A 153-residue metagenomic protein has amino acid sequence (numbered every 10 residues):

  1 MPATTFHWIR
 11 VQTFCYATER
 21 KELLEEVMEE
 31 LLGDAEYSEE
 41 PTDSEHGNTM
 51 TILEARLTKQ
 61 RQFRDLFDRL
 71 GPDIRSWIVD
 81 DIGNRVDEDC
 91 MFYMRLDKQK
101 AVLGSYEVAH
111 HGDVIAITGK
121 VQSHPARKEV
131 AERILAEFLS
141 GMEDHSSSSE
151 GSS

Functional and structural regions predicted by a protein language model:
M1-S38: Long, hydrophobic N-terminal alpha-helical segment
H7-F14, E88-M94, I117-G119: Short glycine-/aliphatic-rich beta-strand segments at the starts of folded cytosolic domains
A17-T18, R56-Q62, H124-P125: Helix N-cap motif at beta-to-alpha junctions
L24, E30-E39, N48, W77-I78 (+1 more regions): Soluble, non-membrane globular domain cores that form compact, hydrophobic packing and curved binding surfaces
L24-V27, L66-D73, R133-A136: Short amphipathic alpha-helices in soluble, non-transmembrane regions that often serve as interface/regulatory elements
S38-Q62: Short, charge-patterned binding micro-sites
R69-G104: Mid-chain, well-packed structural core segment of small domains
L96-S153: Glycine-rich, aromatic-bearing surface loops/beta-hairpins
